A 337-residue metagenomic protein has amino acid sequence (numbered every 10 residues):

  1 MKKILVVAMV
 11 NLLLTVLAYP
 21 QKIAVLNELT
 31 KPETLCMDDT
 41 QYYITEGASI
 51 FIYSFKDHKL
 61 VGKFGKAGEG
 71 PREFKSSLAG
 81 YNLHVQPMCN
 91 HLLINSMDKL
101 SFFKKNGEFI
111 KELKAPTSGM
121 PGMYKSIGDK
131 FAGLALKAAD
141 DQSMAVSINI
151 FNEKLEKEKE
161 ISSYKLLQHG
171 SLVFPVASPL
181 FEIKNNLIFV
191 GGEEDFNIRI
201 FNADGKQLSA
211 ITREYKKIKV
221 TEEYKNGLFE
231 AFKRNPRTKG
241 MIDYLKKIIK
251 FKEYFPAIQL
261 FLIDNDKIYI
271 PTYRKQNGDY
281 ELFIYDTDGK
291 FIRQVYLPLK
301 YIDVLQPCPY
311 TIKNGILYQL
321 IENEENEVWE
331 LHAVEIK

Functional and structural regions predicted by a protein language model:
M1-I4: Positively charged n-region of N-terminal signal peptides that target proteins for export
V7-T15: Bacterial N-terminal signal peptides
Y19-K337: Eukaryotic scaffold repeat domains enriched in small/polar residues
